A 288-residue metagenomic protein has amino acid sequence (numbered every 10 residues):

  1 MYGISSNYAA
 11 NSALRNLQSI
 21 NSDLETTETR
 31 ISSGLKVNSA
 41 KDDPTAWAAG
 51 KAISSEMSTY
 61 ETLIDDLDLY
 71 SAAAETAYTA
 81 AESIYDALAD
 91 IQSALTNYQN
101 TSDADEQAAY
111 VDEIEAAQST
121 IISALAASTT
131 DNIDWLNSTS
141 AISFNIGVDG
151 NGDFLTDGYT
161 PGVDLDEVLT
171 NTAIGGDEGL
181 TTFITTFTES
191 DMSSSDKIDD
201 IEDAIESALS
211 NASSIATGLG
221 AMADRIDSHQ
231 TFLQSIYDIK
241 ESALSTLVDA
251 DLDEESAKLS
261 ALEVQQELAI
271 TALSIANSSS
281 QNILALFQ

Functional and structural regions predicted by a protein language model:
M1-Q288: Primary detection of the long, small/polar-rich alpha-helical "axial" segments characteristic of bacterial flagellar
